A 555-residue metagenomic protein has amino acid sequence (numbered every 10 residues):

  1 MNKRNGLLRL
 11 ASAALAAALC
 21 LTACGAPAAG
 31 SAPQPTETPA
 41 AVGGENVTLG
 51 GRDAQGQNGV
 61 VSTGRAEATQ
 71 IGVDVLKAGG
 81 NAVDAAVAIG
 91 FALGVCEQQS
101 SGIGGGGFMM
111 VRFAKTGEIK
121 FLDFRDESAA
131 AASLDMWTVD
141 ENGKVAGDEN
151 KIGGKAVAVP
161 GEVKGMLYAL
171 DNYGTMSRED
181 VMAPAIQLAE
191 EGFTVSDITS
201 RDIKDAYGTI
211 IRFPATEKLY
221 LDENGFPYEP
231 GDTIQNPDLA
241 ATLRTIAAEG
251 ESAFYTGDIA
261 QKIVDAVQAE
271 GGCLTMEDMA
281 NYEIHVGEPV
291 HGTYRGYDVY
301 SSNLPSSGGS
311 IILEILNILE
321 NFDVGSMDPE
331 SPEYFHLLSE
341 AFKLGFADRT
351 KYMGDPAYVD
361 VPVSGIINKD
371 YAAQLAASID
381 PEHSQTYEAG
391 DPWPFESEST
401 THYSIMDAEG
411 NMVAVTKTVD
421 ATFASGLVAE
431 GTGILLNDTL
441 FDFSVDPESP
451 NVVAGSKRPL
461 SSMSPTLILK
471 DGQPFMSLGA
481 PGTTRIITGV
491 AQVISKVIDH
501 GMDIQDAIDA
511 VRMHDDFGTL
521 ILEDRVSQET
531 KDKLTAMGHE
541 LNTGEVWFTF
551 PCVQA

Functional and structural regions predicted by a protein language model:
N2-A14: Bacterial N-terminal signal peptides that target proteins for export
L19-A23: C-terminal motif of bacterial Sec signal peptides marking the signal peptidase cleavage site
C24-P35: Bacterial lipoprotein signal-peptidase II cleavage site
P35-Q70, A82-V83, V87-E249, F254-T256 (+5 more regions): Noncatalytic scaffold domains of N-terminal-nucleophile
V75-L76, K164-N172, E249-T256, Q261 (+1 more regions): Alpha-helical support elements that line or immediately flank enzyme active sites and cofactor-binding pockets
V95-Q99, G105-F121, C273-T275, N411-M476 (+2 more regions): Active-site rim segments in enzyme catalytic domains, especially the processed small/beta chain of N-terminal
F322-T418, T432, T439, E545: Internal maturation/activation junctions in enzymes
E409, K457, D499-W547: Extended C-terminal subregions enriched in glycine
